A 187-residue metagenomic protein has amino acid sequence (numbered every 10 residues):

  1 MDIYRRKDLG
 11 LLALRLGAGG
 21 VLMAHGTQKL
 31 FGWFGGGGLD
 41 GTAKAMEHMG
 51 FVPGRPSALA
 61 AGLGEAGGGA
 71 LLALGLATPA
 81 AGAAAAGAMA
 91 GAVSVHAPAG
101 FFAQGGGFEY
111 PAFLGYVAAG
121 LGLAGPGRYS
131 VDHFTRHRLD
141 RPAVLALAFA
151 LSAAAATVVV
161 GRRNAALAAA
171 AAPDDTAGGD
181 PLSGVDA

Functional and structural regions predicted by a protein language model:
M1-K29, T78-A187: Extended, low-polarity transmembrane helix blocks
A18, G68-L71: Short active-site segment of divalent metal-dependent hydrolases/proteases that encodes the spacing between
V21, T27-A61: Solvent-exposed, well-ordered loop and adjacent helix/strand elements within mature globular domains that form
K44-E47, G68, A88: N-terminal, well-ordered alpha-helical segments
P56-G68, A83: Hydrophobic alpha-helical transmembrane segments
L72-L76: Transmembrane alpha-helix interface/packing and boundary motifs in multi-pass membrane proteins, characterized by
